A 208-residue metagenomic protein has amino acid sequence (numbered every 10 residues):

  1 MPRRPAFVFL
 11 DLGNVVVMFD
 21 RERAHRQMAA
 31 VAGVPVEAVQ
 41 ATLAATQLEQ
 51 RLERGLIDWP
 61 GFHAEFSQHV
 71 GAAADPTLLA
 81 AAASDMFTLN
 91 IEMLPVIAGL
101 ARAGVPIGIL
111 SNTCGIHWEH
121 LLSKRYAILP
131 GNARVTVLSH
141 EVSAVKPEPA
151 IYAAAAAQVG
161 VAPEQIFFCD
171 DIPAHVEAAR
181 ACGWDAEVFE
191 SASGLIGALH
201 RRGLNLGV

Functional and structural regions predicted by a protein language model:
M1-A6, L10, A98, C114-V208: Asp-based, Mg2+/Mn2+-dependent phosphohydrolase catalytic module
P2-P95, R102-A103, I116: N-terminal helical cap/lid subdomain that shapes the substrate entry/recognition surface in HAD-like hydrolases
V70-A73, V105, P163, L206: A short hydrophobic/aromatic micro-motif that marks alpha-helical segments and, especially, helix-coil
A103-G104, N132: Structured helix-beta-strand junction loops
G104-P106, W184: A generic structural motif
I109: Phosphate-binding loop of NTP-binding sites
